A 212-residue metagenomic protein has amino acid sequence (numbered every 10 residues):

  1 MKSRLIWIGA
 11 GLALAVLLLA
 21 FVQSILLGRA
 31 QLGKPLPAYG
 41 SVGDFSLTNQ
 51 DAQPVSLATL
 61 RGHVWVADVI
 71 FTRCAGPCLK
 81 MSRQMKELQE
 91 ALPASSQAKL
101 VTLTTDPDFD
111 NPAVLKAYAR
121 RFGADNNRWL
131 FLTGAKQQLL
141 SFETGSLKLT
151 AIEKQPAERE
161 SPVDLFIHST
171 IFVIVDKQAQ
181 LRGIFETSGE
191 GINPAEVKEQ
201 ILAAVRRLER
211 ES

Functional and structural regions predicted by a protein language model:
M1-D44, L208-S212: N-terminal targeting signals for export/organelle localization
G40-V42, V64, I167-S169: Short, small/polar residue-rich loop motifs at catalytic or cofactor-binding pockets
D44-V66, Q89-P93: A short beta-strand-turn-helix
V55-M85: Short active-site neighborhood of thiol/selenol oxidoreductases, capturing the structured segment around
V66-A67, L100, F172: Hydrophobic beta-strand anchors of alpha/beta hydrolase catalytic cores
S82-F142: Structural microenvironment flanking redox-active thiols in thiol-disulfide oxidoreductases
P112-A119, K136-F166: Thioredoxin-like thiol-disulfide oxidoreductase module
A157-S212: Thiol-/selenol-based redox modules, centered on thioredoxin-like and closely related oxidoreductase domains
